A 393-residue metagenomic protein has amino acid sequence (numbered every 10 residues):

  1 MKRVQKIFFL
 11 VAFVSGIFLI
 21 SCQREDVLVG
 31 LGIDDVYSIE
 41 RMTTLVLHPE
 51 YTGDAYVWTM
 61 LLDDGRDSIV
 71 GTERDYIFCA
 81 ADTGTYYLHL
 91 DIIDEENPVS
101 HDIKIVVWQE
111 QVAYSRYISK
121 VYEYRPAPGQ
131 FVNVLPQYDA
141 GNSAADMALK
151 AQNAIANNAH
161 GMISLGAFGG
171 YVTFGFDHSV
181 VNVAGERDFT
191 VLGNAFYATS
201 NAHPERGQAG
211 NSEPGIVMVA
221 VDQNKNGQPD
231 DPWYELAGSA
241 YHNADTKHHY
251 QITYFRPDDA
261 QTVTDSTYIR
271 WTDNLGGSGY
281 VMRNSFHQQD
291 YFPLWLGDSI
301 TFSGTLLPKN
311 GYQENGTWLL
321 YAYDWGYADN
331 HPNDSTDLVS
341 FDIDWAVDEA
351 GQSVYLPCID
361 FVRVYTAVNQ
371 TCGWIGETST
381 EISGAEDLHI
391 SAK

Functional and structural regions predicted by a protein language model:
M1-F9: Bacterial N-terminal signal peptides that target proteins for export
R3, S15-T44, E96-K104: Bacterial Sec-dependent N-terminal signal peptides
Y51-W58: Solvent-exposed loop segments of extracellular immunoglobulin-like
T59-F78: Surface-exposed, flexible coil segments in extracellular/virion-facing regions
S68, N201-G210, Q223-P232: Acidic, glycine-anchored loop motifs typical of Ca2+
A80-T85, Y355-L356: Surface-exposed, short loops/turns at beta-strand junctions within beta-sandwich domains
V106-E213, A237-K393: A domain-level signal for the mature, folded cores of soluble proteins
